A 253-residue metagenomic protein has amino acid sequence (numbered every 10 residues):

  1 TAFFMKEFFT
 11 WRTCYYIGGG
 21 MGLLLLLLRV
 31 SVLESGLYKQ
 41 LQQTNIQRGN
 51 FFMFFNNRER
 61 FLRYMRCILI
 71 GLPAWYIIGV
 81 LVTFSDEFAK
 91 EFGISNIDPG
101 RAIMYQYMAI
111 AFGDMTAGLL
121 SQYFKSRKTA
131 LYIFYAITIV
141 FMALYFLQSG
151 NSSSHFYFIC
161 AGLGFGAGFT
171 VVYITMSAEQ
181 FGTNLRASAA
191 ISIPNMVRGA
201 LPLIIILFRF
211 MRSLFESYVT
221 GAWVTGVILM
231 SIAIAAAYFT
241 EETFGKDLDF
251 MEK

Functional and structural regions predicted by a protein language model:
T1-V30: Helix-loop-helix hairpin linking two adjacent transmembrane segments in secondary transporters
L28-S31, Q148, M176, G226-K253: Multi-pass alpha-helical transporter architecture, strongest for 12-TM Major Facilitator/SLC carriers used
V30-F52, K246-K253: Flexible cytoplasmic inter-helical loops of multi-pass small-molecule transporters
R60-D114, L201-I205: Extracytoplasmic gate region of multi-pass secondary transporters
D114-S126: Helix-to-loop junctions at the C-terminal end of transmembrane segments in multipass secondary transporters
T129-L144: Structural signature of the two symmetry-related core transmembrane helices
S154-G168: Hydrophobic core of transmembrane alpha-helices in multi-pass small-molecule transporters, especially MFS/SLC-type
Q180-L214: A late C-terminal transmembrane helix in Major Facilitator Superfamily
